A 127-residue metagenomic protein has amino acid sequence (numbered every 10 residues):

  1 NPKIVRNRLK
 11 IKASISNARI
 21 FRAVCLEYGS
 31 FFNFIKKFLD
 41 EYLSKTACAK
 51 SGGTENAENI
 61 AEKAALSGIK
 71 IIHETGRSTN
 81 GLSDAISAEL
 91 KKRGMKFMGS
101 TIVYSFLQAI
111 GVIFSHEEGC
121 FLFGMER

Functional and structural regions predicted by a protein language model:
N1-R127: HhH-family (HhH-GPD) DNA N-glycosylase catalytic core used in base-excision repair
